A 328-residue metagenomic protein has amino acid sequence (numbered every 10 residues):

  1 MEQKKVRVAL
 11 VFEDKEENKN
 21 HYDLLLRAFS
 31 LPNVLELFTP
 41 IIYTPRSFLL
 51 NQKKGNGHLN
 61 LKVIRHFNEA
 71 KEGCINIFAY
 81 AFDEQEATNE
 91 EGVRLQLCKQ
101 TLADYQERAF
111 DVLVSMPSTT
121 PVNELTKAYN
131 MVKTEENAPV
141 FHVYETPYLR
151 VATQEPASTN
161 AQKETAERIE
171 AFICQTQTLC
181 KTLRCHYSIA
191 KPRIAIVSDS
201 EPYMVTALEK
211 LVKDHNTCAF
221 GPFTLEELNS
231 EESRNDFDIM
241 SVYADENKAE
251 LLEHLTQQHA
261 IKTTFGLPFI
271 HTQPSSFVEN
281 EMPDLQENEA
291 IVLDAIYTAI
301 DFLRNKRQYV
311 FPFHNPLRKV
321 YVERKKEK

Functional and structural regions predicted by a protein language model:
M1-N137, P147, S158-K328: Contiguous, glycine/small-aliphatic-enriched amphipathic segments in soluble metabolic enzymes
V143-E155: Conserved beta-alpha-beta core of the PfkB/ribokinase-like small-molecule kinase fold
